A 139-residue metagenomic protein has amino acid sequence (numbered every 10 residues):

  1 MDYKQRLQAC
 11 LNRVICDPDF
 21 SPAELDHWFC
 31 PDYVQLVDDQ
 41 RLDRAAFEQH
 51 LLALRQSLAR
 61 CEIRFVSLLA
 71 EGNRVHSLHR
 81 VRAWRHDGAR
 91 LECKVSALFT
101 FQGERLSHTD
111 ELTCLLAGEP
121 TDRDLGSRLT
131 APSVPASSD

Functional and structural regions predicted by a protein language model:
M1-L11, V34-V37, L52-Q56, E111: Short, mixed-charge, low-aromatic patches
M1-P31: Short acidic-aromatic low-complexity motifs
D2, R6, A46, L91: Soluble or luminal CAZymes and related metallo-dependent hydrolases
N12, L52-D139: A beta-strand edge to alpha-helix "cap/lid" segment located at domain peripheries
F20-N73: A solvent-exposed, acidic/Ser-Thr-rich amphipathic alpha-helical stretch
